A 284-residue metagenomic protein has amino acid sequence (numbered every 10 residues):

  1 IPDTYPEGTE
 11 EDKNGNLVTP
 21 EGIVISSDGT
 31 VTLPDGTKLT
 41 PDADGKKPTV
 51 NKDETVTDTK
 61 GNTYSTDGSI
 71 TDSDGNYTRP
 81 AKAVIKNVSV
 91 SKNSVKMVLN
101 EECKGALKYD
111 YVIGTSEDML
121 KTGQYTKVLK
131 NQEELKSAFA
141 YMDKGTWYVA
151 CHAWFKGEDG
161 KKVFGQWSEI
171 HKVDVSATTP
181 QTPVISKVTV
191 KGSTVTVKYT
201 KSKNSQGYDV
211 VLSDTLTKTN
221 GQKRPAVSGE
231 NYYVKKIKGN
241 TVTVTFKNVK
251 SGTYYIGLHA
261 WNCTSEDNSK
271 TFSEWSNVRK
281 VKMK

Functional and structural regions predicted by a protein language model:
I1-R79: Repetitive, compositionally biased segments used for assembly/scaffolding
R79-N87, T178-K187: Proline-enriched interdomain boundary motifs that mark the N-terminal boundary and often initiate the first structured
V88, E102, Y141-M142, V188 (+3 more regions): Hydrophobic loop/turn residues within beta-sheet-rich immunoglobulin-like superfamily modules
V95-K104, V195-N204: Conserved aromatic anchor
L99-N100, Y111, C151, Y199 (+3 more regions): An aromatic-rich alpha-helical recognition segment common to small helix-rich domains
D110-M142, D209-V249: Recognizes extended acidic, P/S/T-rich segments that occur within or adjacent to Ig-like beta-sandwich modules
M142-G157, N248-D267: Beta-strand-rich modules
E158-A177, T264-K284: Extracellular fibronectin type III
